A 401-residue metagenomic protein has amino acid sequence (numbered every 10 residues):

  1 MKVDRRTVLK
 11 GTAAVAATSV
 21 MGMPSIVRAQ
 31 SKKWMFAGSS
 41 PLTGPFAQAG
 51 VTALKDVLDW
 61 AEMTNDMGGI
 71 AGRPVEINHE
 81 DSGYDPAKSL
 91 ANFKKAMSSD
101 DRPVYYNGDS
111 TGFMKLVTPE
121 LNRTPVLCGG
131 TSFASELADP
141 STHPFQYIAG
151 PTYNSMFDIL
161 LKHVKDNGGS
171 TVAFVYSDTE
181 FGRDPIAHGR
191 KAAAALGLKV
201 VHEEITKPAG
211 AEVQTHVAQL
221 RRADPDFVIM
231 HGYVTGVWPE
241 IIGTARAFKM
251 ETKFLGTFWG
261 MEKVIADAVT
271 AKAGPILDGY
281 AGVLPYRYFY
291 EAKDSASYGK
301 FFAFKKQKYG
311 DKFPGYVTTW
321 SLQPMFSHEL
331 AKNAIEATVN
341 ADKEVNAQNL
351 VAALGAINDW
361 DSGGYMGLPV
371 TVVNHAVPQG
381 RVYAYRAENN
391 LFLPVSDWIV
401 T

Functional and structural regions predicted by a protein language model:
M1, M23-S40: C-terminal segment of N-terminal export signals and the immediately downstream linker at the start of the mature
M1-A16: N-terminal secretory signal peptides and thylakoid transit peptides that target proteins across membranes
W34-L58, E80-P86, S177-R183, E291 (+1 more regions): Extracytoplasmic "Venus flytrap"
Q48-K55, M67-A138, A149, T206-V213 (+1 more regions): Beta-alpha junction/loop-to-helix N-cap segments that form part of ligand/metal-binding clefts
S89, I148-T171, R183-D184, E212-Q214 (+5 more regions): Hydrophobic alpha-helical segments within soluble ligand-binding/sensing domains
D101-I205, K253-D278: Extracytoplasmic ligand/sensor domains, especially the bilobed periplasmic-binding protein
A245-M325, V395-I399: Extracellular/periplasmic periplasmic-binding protein-like sensory domains
K308-S321, L330-F392: Segments of small-molecule ligand-sensing domains
